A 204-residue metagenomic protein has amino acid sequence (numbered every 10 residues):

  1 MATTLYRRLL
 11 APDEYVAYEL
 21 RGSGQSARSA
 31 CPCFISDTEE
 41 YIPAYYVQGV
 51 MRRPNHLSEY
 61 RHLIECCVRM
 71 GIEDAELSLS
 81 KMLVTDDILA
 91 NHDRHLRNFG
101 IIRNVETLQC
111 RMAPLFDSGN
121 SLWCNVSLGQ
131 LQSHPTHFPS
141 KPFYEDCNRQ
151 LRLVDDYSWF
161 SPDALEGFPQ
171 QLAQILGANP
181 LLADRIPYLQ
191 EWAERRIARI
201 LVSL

Functional and structural regions predicted by a protein language model:
M1-Q48: Conserved ATP-binding subdomain of kinase catalytic cores across diverse folds
T3-R8, L77, K81-T85, E191-A198 (+1 more regions): A broad, structural surface signal
R7, G49-R53, Q132-P135: Short, low-complexity, polar/charged sequence segments that are solvent-exposed and flexible
P32-L83, Q174: ATP-dependent phospho-/nucleotidyl transfer catalytic cores
I35, I42, I64, I72 (+5 more regions): Weak global preference for isoleucine
E59-L122: Conserved kinase catalytic-core segment
E106-L204: C-terminal catalytic region of ATP-dependent kinase domains
